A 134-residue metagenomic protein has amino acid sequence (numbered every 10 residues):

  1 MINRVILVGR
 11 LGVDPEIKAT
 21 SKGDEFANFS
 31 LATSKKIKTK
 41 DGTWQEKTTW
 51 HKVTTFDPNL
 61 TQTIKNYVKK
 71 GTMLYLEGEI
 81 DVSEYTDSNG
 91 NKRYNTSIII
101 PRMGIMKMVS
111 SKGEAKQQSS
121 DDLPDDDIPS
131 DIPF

Functional and structural regions predicted by a protein language model:
M1-I2, K18-K22, T39-T43, N89-N91 (+1 more regions): Acidic, gly/ser/pro-rich intrinsically disordered tails
V5-K47, Y94: Core FKBP-type peptidyl-prolyl cis-trans isomerase
I6-V13, L31, K70-V82, I100 (+1 more regions): OB-fold and OB-like beta-barrel modules that bind single-stranded nucleic acids
D14-E16, S34-K38, P58, S83-Y85 (+1 more regions): Short coil/turn motifs at secondary-structure junctions
N28-A32, K52-T54, T96-I100: Short, acidic/hydrophobic/Gly-rich beta-strand patch recurrent on exposed beta strands that often constitutes part
I37, W50-H51, Y75, M106: Tryptophan-centric aromatic hotspots in well-structured domains and transmembrane helices
T43-D57: The conserved catalytic core of RNA pseudouridine synthases
V53-R93: Beta-rich strand-turn-strand
